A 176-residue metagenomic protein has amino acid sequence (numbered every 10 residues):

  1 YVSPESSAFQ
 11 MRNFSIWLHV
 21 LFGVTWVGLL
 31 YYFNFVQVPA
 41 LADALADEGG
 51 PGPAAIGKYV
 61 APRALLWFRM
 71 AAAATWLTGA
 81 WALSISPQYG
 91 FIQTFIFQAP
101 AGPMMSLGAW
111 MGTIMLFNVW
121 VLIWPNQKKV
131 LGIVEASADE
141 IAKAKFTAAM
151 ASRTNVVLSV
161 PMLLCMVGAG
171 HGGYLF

Functional and structural regions predicted by a protein language model:
Y1-F176: Polytopic transmembrane helical bundles with strong interfacial aromatic enrichment
